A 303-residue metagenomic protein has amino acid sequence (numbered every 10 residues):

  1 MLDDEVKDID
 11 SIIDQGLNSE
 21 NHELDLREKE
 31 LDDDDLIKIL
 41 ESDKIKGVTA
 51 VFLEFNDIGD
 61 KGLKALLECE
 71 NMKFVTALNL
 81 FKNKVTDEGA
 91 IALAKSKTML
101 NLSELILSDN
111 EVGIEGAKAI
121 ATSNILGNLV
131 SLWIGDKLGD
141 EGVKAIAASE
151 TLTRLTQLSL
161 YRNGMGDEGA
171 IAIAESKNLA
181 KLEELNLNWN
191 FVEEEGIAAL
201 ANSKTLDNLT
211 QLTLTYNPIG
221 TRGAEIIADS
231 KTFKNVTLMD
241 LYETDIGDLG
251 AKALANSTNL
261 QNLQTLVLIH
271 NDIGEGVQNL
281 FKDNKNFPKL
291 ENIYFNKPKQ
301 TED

Functional and structural regions predicted by a protein language model:
M1-D57: N-terminal segments that cap or nucleate solenoid repeat domains
M1-E5, S11, N21, E195 (+5 more regions): C-terminal capping region of solenoid repeat domains
E5-D14, D32-E41, D60-E68, T86-K95 (+7 more regions): Leucine-rich repeat
D8, L100, A121, A147 (+7 more regions): Intrinsically disordered, low-complexity segments enriched in glycine/proline and serine/threonine
G16-H22, K44-A50, E70-A77, K97-E104 (+7 more regions): Leucine-rich repeat
L24-L31, V51-D57, N79-K84, I106-E111 (+7 more regions): Concave beta-strand-loop units of leucine-rich repeat
S103-E194: Solenoidal tandem-repeat scaffolds enriched in leucines and small polar residues
